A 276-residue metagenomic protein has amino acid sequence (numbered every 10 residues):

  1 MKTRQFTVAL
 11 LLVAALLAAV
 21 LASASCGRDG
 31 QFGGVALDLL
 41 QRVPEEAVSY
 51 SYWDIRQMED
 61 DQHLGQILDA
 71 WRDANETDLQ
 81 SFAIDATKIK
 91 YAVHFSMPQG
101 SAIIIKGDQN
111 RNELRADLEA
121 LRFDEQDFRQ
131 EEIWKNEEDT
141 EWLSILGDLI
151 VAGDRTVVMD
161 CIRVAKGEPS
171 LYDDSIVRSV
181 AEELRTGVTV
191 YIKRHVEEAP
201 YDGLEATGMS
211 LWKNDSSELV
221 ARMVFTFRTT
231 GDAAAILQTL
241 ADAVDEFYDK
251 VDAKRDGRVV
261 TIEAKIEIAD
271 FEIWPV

Functional and structural regions predicted by a protein language model:
K2-L12: Bacterial N-terminal signal peptides that target proteins for export
L10-S23: Bacterial N-terminal signal peptides
C26-G30: Bacterial signal peptide processing site
V35, T186-V276: Leucine-rich, highly hydrophobic segment in Treponema pallidum outer-membrane-associated proteins
L39-L40, E46-Y52, H63-T87, D124-R222 (+1 more regions): An internal, short helix-loop-strand segment that often contains or flanks glycine-aspartate motifs
R56, D108-N110, D148, R155-T156 (+2 more regions): Solvent-exposed coil/turn segments that connect beta secondary-structure elements in extracytoplasmic/periplasmic
A74, D108-L146, A233-V260: Short Gly/Thr-rich strand-loop-strand
I89-Q109, S210-T229: A short acidic-to-branched-hydrophobic micro-motif
